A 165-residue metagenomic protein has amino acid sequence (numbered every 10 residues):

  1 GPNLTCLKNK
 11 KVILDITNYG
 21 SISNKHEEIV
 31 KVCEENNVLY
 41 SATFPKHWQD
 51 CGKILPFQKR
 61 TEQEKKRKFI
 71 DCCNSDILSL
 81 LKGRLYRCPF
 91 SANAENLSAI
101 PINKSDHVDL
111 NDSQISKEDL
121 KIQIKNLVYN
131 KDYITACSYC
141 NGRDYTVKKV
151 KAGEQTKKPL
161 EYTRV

Functional and structural regions predicted by a protein language model:
G1-F57: Radical SAM/AdoMet-radical enzyme domain recognition
L14-G20, S41-K46, S105-V108, S113-S116 (+1 more regions): Short, surface-exposed, polar/charged, turn-prone segments marking secondary-structure boundaries
P56-R164: Accessory C-terminal segments flanking Radical SAM cores
